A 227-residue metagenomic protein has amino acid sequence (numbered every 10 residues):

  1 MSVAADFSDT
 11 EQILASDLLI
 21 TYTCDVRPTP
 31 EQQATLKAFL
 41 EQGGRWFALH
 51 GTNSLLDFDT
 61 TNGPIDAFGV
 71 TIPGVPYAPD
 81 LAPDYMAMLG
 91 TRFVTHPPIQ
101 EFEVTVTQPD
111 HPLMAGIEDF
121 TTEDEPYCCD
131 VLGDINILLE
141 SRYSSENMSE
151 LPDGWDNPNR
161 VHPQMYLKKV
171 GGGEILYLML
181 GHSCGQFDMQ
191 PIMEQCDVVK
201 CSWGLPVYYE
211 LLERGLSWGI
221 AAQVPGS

Functional and structural regions predicted by a protein language model:
M1-D17, L216, I220-V224: Aromatic-Pro/Gly-enriched surface loop or interdomain linker that acts as a lid/target-recognition segment
S2-V3, L18-Y22, R45-L49, I137-L139 (+1 more regions): Structural recognition of the beta-strand scaffold that forms the well-ordered cores of secreted hydrolase catalytic
V3-S8, A34, R160-M165: Alpha-helical scaffolding within the catalytic cores of extracellular/periplasmic polymer-degrading hydrolases
D6-S8, C24-P28, W46, T52-L56 (+3 more regions): Solvent-exposed loop/turn segments at secondary-structure junctions within structured extracellular/periplasmic domains
L18-R27, C201-G204: The substrate-binding groove and active-site-proximal loops of carbohydrate-active enzymes, especially glycoside
V26-G116: A glycine-rich, often tryptophan-bearing local segment used as a flexible ligand/cofactor-contacting loop or short
T91-M179: Catalytic beta-strand/loop cores that center a nucleophilic Ser/Cys/Thr and support acyl-enzyme chemistry
L151-M165, K169-S227: Extracellular ligand-binding/catalytic regions of CAZymes and related secreted enzymes and adhesion modules
